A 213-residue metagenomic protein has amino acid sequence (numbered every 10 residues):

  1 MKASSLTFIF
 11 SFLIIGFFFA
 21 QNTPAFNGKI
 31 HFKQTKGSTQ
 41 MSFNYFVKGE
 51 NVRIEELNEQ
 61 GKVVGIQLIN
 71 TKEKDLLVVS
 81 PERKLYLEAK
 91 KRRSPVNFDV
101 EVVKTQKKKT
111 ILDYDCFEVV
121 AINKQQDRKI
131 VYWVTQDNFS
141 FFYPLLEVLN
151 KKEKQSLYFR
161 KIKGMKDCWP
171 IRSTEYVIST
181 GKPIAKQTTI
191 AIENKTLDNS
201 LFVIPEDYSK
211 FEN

Functional and structural regions predicted by a protein language model:
M1-A25: Bacterial Sec-dependent N-terminal signal peptides
N22-N213: Extended soluble regions of mature proteins
